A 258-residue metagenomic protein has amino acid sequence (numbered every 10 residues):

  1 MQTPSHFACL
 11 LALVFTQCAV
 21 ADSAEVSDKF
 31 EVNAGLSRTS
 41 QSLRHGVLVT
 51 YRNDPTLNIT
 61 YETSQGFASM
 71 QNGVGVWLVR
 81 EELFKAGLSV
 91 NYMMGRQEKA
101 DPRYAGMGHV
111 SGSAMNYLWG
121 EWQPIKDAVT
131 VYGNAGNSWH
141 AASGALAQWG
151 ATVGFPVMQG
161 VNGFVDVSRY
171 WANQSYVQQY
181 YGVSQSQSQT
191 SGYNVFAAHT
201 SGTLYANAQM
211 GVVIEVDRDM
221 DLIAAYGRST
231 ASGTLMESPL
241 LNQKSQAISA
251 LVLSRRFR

Functional and structural regions predicted by a protein language model:
M1-E31, R258: Cleavable N-terminal export/targeting peptides
D22-S69, V74: Short glycine/proline- and aromatic-enriched beta-strand/turn motifs that initiate or cap beta-hairpins
V26-V32, Y51-P55, G66, E82-A86 (+6 more regions): Outer-envelope beta-barrel architecture signal
V32-S40, N72, L88-Y92, G133-N137 (+3 more regions): Transmembrane beta-barrel strands of outer-membrane/channel proteins
A34-S42, Q65-G75, D101-A105, A128-W139 (+2 more regions): Transmembrane beta-strand segments that form the barrel wall of outer-membrane beta-barrel proteins
R44-Y51, A68, L78-R80, V110-S113 (+3 more regions): Solvent-exposed loop/turn segments connecting transmembrane beta-strands in outer-membrane beta-barrel proteins
T56-T60, I214-V216, K244-R258: Outer-membrane beta-barrel "beta-signal"
W77, W139-D221, A225-L235, L240-N242 (+1 more regions): Outer-membrane beta-barrel transmembrane domain signature
